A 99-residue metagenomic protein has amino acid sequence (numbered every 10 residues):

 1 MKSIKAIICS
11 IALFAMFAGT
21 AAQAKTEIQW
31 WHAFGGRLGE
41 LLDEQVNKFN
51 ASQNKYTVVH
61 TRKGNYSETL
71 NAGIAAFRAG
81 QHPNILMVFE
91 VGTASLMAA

Functional and structural regions predicted by a protein language model:
M1, G19, M97-A99: Short intrinsically disordered, low-complexity coil segments enriched in acidic
M1-C9: Bacterial N-terminal signal peptides that target proteins for export
I8-A18: Bacterial N-terminal signal peptides
A21-A24: Boundary at the C-terminal end of the N-terminal hydrophobic targeting segment
T26-A33: Short beta-strand segments enriched in small/hydrophobic residues
E27, E44, K48-A99: Extracytoplasmic "Venus flytrap"/periplasmic binding protein-like
G35-E44: N-terminal winged-helix
